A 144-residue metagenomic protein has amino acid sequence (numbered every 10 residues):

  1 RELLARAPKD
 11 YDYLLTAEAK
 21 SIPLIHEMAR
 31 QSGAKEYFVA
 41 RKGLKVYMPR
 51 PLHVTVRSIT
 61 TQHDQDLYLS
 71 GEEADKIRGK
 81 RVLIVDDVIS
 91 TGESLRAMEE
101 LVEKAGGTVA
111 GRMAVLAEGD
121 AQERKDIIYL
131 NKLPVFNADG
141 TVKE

Functional and structural regions predicted by a protein language model:
R1-Y11: Active-site-facing substrate-recognition patch
Y11-E18: Short glycine-rich phosphate-binding loop at a beta-alpha junction
D12, K80, A110: Conserved acidic residues
E18-L24: Gly/Ser/Thr-rich loops at beta-strand to alpha-helix junctions that form or flank small-molecule/cofactor-binding
L24-S32, E99: Short Gly/Thr/Asp-enriched flexible loops that form oxyanion-binding sites at enzyme active sites
K35-V82: Short, glycine/charge-rich flexible loops or terminal/linker lids adjacent to PRPP-binding catalytic cores
D87, G92: Conserved G/P- and acidic residue-centered "switch" motifs that form tight phosphate/ATP-binding loops in soluble
R96-E144: PRPP-dependent phosphoribosyltransferase catalytic core
